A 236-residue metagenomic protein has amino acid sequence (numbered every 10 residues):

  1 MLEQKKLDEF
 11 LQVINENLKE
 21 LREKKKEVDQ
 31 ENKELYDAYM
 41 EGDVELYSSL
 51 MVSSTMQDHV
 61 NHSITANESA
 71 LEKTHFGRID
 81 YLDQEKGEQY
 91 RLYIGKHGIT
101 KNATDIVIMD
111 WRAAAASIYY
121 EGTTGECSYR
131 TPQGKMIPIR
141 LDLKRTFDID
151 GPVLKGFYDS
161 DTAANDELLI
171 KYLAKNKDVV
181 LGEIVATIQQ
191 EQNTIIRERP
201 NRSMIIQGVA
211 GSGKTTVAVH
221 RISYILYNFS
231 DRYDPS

Functional and structural regions predicted by a protein language model:
M1-V185, Q189-R197: Extended, charged low-complexity regulatory segments
P200-M204: Pre-Walker A (Motif I) flank of P-loop NTPase domains
I206-G208: Hydrophobic anchor at the beta1->P-loop junction of P-loop NTPases
G211: Walker A (P-loop) phosphate-binding loop of P-loop NTPases
K214-T215: Conserved lysine of the Walker
A218-V219: Post-Walker A alpha-helix
L226-S236: Alpha-helical nucleic-acid-binding subdomain of P-loop helicases immediately C-terminal to the Walker A/P-loop
